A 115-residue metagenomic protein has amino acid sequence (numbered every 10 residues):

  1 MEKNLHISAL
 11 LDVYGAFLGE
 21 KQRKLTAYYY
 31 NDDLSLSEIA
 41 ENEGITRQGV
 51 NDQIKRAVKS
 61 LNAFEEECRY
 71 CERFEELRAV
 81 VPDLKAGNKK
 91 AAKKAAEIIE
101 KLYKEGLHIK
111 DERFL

Functional and structural regions predicted by a protein language model:
A9-L18: Short amphipathic alpha-helical boundary/capping segments
E20-D32: Short amphipathic alpha helix immediately N-terminal
I39-A40, V50: Hydrophobic positions on the alpha-helical face of helix-turn-helix-like DNA-binding modules
Q53-R56: Residues within the DNA-recognition helix of helix-turn-helix
V58-E65: C-terminal flanking helix
A79-L115: Helix-turn-helix/homeodomain-like alpha-helical modules used for DNA recognition and transcription-factor dimerization
